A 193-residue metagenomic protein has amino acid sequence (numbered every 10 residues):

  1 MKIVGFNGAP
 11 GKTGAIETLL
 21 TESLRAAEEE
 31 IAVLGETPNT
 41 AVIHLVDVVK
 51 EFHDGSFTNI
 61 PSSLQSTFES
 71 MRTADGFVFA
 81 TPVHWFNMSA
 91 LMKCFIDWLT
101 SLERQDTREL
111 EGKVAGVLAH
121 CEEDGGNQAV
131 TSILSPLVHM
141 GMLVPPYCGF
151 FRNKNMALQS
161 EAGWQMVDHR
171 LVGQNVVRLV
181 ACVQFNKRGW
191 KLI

Functional and structural regions predicted by a protein language model:
M1-Q105, Q159-I193: N-terminal beta1-alpha1-beta2 submodule of the flavodoxin-like/Rossmannoid cofactor-binding fold
E109-K154: Short, glycine-/small-residue-rich phosphate/pyrophosphate-handling segment
